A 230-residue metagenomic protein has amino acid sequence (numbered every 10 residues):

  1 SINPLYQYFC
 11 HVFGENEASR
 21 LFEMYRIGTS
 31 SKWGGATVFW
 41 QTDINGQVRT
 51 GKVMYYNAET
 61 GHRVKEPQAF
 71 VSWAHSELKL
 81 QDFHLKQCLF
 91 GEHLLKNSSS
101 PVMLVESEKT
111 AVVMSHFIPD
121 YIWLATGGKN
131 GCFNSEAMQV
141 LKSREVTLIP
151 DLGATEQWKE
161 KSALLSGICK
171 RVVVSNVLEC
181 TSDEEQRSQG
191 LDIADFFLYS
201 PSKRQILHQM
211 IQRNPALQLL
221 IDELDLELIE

Functional and structural regions predicted by a protein language model:
S1-R49, L95-K96, Q209-E230: TOPRIM metal-binding catalytic domain and adjacent DNA-binding surface shared by DnaG-type primases
C10-F13, Q81-H93, T181-L191, D195: Short, exposed beta-strand "edge-strand" segments with a Pro/Gly-rich flavor and a Y/T-containing core
F13, L21, V71, L94 (+2 more regions): Short, conserved catalytic or adaptor-binding loops enriched in Gly and charged residues
S30, P67, W73-A74, F196 (+2 more regions): Compositionally biased, intrinsically disordered low-complexity segments
K32, A36-K142: Phosphate-handling DNA/RNA-contact segment within nucleic-acid enzymes
S99-S100, A111-E230: TOPRIM fold recognition
